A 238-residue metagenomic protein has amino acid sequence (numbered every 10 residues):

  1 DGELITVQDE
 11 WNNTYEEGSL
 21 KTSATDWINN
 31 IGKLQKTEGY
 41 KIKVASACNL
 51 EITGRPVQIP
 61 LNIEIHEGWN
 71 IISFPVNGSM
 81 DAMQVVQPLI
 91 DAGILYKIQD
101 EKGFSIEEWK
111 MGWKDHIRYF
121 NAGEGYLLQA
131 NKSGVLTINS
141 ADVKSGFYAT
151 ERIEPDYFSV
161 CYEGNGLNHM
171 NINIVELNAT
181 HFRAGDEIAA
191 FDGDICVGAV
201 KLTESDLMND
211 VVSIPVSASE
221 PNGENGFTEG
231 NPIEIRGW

Functional and structural regions predicted by a protein language model:
D1-N171, V175-E187, D192-W238: N-terminal exported-region signature
